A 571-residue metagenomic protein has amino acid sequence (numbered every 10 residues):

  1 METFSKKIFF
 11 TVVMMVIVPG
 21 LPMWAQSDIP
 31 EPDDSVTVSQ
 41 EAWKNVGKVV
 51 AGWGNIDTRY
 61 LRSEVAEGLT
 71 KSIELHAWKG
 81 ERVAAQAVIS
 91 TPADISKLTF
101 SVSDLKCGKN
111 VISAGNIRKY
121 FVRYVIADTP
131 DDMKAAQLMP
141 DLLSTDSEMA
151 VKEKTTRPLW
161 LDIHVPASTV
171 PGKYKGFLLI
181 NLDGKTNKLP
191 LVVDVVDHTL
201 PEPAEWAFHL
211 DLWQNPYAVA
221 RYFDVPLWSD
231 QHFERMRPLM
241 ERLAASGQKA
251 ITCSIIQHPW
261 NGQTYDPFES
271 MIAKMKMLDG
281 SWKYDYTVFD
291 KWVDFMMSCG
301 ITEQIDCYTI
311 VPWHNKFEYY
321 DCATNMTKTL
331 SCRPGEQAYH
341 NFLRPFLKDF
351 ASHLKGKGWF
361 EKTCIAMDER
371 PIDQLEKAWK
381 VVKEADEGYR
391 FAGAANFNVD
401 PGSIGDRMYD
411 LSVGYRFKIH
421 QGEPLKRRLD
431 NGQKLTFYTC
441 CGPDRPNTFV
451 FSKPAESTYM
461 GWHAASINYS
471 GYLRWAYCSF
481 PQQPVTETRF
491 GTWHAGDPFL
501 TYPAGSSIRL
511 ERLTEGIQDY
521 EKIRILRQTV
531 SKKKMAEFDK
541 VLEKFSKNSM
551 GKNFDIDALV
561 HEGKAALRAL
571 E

Functional and structural regions predicted by a protein language model:
M1-F10: Bacterial N-terminal signal peptides that target proteins for export
T11-G20: Bacterial N-terminal signal peptides
M23-N261, F360, N553-E571: Mature N-terminal, pre-catalytic/accessory segment of carbohydrate-active enzymes
K79, E234-R235, T287-V288, D373-Q374 (+2 more regions): Short, glycine/acidic-rich beta->alpha junctions
H164, K175-L182, N187-G388, N396-I404 (+1 more regions): Aromatic-lined carbohydrate-binding surfaces of glycoside hydrolases
E318-Y319, T327, S331-G335, Y339 (+3 more regions): Catalytic domains of carbohydrate-active enzymes that cleave complex glycans
A395-P401, R416-Q421: Short, polar loop motifs at secondary-structure junctions
D410-F490: Catalytic-core region of carbohydrate-active enzymes that cleave or remodel glycosidic bonds
